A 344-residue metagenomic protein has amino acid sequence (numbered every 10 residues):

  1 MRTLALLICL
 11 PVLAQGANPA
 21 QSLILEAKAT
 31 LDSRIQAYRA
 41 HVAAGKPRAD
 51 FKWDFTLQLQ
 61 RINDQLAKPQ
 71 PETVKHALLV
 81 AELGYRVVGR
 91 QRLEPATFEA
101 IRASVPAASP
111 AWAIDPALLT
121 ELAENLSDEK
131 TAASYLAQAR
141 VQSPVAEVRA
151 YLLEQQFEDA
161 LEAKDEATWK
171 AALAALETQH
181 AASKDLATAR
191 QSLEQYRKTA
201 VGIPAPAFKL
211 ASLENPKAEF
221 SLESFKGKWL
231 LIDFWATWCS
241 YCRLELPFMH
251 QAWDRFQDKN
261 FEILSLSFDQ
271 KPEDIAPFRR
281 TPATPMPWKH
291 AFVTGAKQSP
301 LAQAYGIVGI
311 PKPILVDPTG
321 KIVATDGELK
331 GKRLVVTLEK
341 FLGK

Functional and structural regions predicted by a protein language model:
T3-L13: Sec-dependent N-terminal signal peptides
A49-I62, V88-A100, E124-Y135, D165-W169: Helix-turn-helix repeat elements of alpha-solenoid scaffolds
A67-L78, Y85-P95, S104-L118, N125-K130 (+3 more regions): Short solvent-exposed coil/turn linkers within tandem alpha-helical repeat scaffolds
L152, E162-P216, E223-K226, P277-R280: N-proximal helix/coil linker or "cap" segments that precede and/or mark the start of modular domains
K226, F234-Q251: Conserved redox-active cysteine motifs that mediate thiol-disulfide chemistry, especially di-cysteine Cys-X(1-2)-Cys
L244-T284, T294-Q303, V336-T337: Structural microenvironment flanking redox-active thiols in thiol-disulfide oxidoreductases
T284-M286, V293-E339: Thiol/disulfide oxidoreductase modules built on the thioredoxin-like
